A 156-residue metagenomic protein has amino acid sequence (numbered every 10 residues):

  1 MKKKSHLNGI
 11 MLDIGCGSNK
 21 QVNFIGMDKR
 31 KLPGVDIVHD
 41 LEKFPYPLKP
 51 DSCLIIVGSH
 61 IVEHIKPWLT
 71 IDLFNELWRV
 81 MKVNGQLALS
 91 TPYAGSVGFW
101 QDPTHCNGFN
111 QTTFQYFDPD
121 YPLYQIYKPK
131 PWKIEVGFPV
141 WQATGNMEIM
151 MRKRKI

Functional and structural regions predicted by a protein language model:
M1-I10: Conserved alpha-helix/loop element of class I SAM-dependent methyltransferases that forms part of the SAM/SAH-binding
K2-K3, Q21, Q115: Generic detector of short, locally flexible boundary/turn motifs and exposed helical patches
H6, N19, A143-T144: A generic fold-level signal
G9-G95: Conserved SAM-binding loop
P67-D72, E76-K82, Q86-I156: S-adenosyl-L-methionine-dependent methyltransferase catalytic module, highlighting the catalytic core
